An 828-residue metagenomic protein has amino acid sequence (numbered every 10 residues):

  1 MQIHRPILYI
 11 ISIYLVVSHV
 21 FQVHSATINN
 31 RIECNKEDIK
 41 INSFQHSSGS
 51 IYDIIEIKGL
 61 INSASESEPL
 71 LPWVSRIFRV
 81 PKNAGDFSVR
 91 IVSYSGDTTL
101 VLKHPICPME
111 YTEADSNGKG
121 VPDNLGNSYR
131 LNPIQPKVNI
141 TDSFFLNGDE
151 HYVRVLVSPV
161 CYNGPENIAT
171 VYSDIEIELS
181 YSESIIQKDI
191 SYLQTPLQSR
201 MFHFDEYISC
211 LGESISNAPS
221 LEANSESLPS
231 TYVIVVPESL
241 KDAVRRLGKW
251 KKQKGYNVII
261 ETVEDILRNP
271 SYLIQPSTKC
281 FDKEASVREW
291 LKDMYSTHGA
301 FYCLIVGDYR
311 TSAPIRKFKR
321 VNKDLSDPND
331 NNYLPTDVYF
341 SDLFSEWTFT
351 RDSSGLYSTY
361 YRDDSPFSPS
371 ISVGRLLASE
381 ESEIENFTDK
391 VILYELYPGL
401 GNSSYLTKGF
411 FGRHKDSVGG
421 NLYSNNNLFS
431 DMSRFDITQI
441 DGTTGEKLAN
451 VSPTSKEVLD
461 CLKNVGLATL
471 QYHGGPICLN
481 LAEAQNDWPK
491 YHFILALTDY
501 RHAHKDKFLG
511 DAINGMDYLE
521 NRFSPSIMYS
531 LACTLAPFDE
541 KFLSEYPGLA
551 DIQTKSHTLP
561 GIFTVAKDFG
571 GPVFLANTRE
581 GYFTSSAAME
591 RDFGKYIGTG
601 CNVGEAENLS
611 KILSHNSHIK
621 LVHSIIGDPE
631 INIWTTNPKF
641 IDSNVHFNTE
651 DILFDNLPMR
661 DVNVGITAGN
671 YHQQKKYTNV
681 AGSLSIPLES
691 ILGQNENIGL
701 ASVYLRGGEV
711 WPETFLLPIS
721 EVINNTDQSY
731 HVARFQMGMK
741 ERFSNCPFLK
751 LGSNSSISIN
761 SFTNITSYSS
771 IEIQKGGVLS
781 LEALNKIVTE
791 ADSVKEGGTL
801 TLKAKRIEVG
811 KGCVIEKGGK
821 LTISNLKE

Functional and structural regions predicted by a protein language model:
M1-I10: Bacterial N-terminal signal peptides that target proteins for export
I10-H19: Bacterial N-terminal signal peptides
H24-C746, K750-S753: Cysteine-dependent hydrolase recognition
V101-H104, E110-N139, A733-E828: Extracellular beta-helix/beta-solenoid repeat scaffolds
